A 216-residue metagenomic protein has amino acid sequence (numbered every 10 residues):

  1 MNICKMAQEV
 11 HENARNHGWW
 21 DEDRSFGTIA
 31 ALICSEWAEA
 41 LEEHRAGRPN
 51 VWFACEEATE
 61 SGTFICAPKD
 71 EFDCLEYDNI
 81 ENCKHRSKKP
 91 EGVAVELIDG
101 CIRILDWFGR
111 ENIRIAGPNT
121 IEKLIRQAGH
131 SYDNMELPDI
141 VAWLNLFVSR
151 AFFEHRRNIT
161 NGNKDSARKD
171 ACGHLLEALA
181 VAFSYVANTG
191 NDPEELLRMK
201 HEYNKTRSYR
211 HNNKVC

Functional and structural regions predicted by a protein language model:
M1-C216: Flexible "arm" and connector segments at domain edges
